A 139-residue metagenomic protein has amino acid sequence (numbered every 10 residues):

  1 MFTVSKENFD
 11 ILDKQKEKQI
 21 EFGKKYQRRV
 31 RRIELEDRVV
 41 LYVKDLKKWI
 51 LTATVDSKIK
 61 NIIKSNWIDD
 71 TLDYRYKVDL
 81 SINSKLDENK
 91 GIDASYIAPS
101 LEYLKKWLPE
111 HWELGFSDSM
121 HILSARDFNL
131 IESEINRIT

Functional and structural regions predicted by a protein language model:
M1, E21-Q27, I63-T139: Contiguous surface segments at macromolecular interaction interfaces
M1-T3, K58: P-loop/Walker A phosphate-binding loop and immediately adjacent motor/lid segment at beta-alpha junctions
S5-I20: Short, basic/aromatic beta-hairpin or loop at an interaction surface
R29-Y42: Short coil-to-beta transition motif at edge beta-strands of beta-rich domains
R32, K44, D69-D73: Short, charge-rich binding segments
E34-E36, K48-I50, D73-K77: Short connector loops at helix/strand junctions that flank enzyme active sites, especially segments positioning acidic
Y42-K48: Short, charged beta-turn/beta-strand-edge "cap" motif at the junction between a beta-strand and an adjacent loop
W49-I59: Short beta-strand-centered aromatic/proline hotspots
